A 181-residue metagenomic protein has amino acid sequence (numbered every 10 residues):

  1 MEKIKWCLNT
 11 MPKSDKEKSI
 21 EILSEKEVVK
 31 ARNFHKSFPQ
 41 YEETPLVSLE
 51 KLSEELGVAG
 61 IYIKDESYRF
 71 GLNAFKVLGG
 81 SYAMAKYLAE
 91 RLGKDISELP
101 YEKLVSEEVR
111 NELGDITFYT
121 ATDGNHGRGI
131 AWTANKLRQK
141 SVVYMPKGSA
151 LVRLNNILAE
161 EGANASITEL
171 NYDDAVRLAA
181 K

Functional and structural regions predicted by a protein language model:
M1-K181: PLP-dependent amino-acid enzyme catalytic core
